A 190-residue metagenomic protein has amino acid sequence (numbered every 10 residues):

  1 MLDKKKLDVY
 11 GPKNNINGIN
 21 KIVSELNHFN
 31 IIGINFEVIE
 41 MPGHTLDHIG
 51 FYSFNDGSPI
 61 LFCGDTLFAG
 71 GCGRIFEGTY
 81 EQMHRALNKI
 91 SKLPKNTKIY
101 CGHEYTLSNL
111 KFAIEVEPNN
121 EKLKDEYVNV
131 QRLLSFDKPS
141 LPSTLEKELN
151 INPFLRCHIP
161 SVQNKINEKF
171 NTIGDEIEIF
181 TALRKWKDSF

Functional and structural regions predicted by a protein language model:
M1-E37, P59, D125, N129: Active-site HxH/HxHxD metal-binding segment of metal-dependent hydrolases
L2-D3, G11-P12, M83, I99-C101 (+1 more regions): Short N-terminal secondary-structure initiator segments
K4-K5, T66-A69, H158, R184: Prokaryotic Sec-type signal peptides and long signal-anchor helices with extended Leu/Ile/Val-rich h-regions
D8-K13, I19, N35, G57-S58 (+4 more regions): Homeobox/homeodomain signature
K13, P42, L149: Residues at the C-termini of beta-strands that transition into short coil/loop
N20-E117, E176, K187: Catalytic core of the metallo-beta-lactamase
N88-K98, L107-F190: Accessory terminal helices/loops
